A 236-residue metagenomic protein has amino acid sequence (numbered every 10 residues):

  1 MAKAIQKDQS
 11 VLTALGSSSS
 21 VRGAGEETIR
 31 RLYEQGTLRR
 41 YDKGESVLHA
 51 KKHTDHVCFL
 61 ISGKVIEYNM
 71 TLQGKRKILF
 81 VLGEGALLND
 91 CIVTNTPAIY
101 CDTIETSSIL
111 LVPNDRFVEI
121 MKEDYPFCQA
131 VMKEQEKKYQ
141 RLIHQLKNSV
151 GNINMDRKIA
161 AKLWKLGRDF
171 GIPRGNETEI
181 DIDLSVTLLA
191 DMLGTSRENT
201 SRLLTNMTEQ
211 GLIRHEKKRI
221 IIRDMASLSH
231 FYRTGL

Functional and structural regions predicted by a protein language model:
M1-K43, A86-L88, I92-V93: Cyclic nucleotide-binding regulatory module and flanking cytosolic helices
R22, R39, C58, F80 (+4 more regions): Residues that recognize and position ribonucleotide moieties
T28, F80-K133, Q140: Cyclic-nucleotide recognition modules
E45-T106: Cyclic nucleotide-binding regulatory domains
Y68, D90-C91, E119-I120, K162 (+1 more regions): Residues that scaffold the ATP/ADP-binding catalytic core of kinase and kinase-like folds
Q129-M192: Polybasic "coupling" helices that flank or enter modular domains
L166-L236: Phosphate-/nucleic-acid-contacting segments
